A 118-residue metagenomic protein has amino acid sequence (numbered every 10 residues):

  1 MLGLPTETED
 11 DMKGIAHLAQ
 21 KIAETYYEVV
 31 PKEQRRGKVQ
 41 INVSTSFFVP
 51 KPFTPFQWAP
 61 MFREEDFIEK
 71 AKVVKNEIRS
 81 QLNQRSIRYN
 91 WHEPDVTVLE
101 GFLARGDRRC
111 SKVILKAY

Functional and structural regions predicted by a protein language model:
M1-Y118: A structural motif corresponding to the C-terminal lobe/cap of the Radical SAM core domain
